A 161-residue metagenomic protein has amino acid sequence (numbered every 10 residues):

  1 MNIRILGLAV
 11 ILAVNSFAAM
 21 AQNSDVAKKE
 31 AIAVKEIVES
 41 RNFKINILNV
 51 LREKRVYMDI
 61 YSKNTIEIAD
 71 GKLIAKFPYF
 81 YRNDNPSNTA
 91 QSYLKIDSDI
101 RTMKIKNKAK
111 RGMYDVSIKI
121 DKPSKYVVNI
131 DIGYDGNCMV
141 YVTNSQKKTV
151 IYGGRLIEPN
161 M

Functional and structural regions predicted by a protein language model:
M1-K28: Bacterial Sec-dependent N-terminal signal peptides
G7, V14, V38-S40, G133: A generic structural signal for short, non-catalytic loop/turn and secondary-structure boundary residues
Q22-D25, K44-N46, R52-R55, Y81-N83 (+4 more regions): A short linear-motif detector with a strong N-terminal bias
N23-P86: N-terminal secretory signal peptides
E30, M58-I60, D99, G112 (+1 more regions): Residues that act as N-cap/strand-start positions at coil-to-secondary-structure junctions
S62-I68, Y93-K95, Y134-M139, P159-M161: Short, low-complexity, polar/charged sequence segments that are solvent-exposed and flexible
I66-G112: Mature extracytoplasmic domains of secretory-pathway proteins
T102-M161: Helix-rich interaction surfaces within compact, conserved domain-sized segments that mediate assembly or partner
